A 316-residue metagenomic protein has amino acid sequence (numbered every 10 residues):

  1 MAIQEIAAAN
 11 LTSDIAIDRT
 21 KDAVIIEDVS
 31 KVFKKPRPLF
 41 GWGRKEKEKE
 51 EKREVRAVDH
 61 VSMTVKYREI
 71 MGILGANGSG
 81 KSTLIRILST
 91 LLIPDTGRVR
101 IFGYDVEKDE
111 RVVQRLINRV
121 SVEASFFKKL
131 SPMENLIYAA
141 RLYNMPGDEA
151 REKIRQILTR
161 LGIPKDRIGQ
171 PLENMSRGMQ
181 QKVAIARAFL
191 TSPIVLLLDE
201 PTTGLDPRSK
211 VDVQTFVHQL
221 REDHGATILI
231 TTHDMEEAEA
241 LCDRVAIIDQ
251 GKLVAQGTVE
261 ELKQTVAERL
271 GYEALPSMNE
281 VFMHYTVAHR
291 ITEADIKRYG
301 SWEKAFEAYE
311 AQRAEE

Functional and structural regions predicted by a protein language model:
V29, G41-R44, I137, R141 (+1 more regions): Conserved ABC ATPase "signature" region
G97-K108, V112-V113: Conserved ABC transporter NBD signature motif
S192: Conserved catalytic motifs of ABC-family nucleotide-binding domains
L196-D199: Catalytic Walker B motif of ABC-type/P-loop ATPase nucleotide-binding domains
V211-D223: Helical segment within the ABC ATPase nucleotide-binding domain
Q256-G257: ABC ATPase "signature
